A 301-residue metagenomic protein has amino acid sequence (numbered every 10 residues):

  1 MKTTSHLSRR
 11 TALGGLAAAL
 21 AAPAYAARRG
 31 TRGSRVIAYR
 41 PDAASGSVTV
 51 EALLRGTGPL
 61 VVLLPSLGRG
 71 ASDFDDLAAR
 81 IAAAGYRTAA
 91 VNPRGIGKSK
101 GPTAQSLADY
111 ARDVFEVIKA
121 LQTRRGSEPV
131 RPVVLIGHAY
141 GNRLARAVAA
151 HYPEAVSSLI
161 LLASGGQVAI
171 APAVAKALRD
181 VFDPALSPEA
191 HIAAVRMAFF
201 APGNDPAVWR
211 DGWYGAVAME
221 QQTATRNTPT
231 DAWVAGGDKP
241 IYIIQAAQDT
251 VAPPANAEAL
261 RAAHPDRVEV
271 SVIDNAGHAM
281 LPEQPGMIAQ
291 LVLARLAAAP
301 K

Functional and structural regions predicted by a protein language model:
K2-A18: N-terminal secretory signal peptides and thylakoid transit peptides that target proteins across membranes
L53-K98: Conserved HGGG/HGGXW glycine-rich cap/lid loop of the alpha/beta-hydrolase fold
A90-V133: Active-site loop/oxyanion-hole signature of alpha/beta-hydrolase fold enzymes
G137-A139: Conserved alpha/beta-hydrolase "nucleophile elbow" surrounding the catalytic nucleophile
R143-R146, A150, L159-A185: Flexible "cap/lid" loop of the alpha/beta hydrolase fold
I170-K176, D183-G237: Conserved alpha/beta-hydrolase catalytic His-Asp/Glu region
T223-A262: Conserved serine/cysteine hydrolase catalytic core
A276-P285: Catalytic histidine-centered segment of alpha/beta-hydrolase-like enzymes
